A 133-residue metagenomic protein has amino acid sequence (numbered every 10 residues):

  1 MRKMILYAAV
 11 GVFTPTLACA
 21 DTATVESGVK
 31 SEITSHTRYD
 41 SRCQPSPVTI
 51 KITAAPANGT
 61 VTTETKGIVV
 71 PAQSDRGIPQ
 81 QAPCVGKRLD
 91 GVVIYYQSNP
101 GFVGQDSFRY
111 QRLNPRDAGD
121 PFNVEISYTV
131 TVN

Functional and structural regions predicted by a protein language model:
R2-V10: Sec-dependent signal peptide recognition, specifically the positively charged N-region followed immediately by
P15-A18: N-terminal signal peptide c-region/cleavage motif recognized by signal peptidases
D21-V25, H36-R38, L89, R116-N133: C-terminal edge beta-strand
E26-G28, K51-A55, T62-E64, Q97-N99 (+1 more regions): A structural detector for beta-sheet-dominated domains
K30-R42, V48-I52, Y110: Core beta-strand segments of extracellular beta-sandwich domains
S41-G91: Surface-exposed or secretory-pathway low-complexity segments enriched in glycine-proline and Ser/Thr/acidic residues
L89-N99: Conserved interaction-surface patches within small, structured recognition/assembly domains
I94, F102-R116: A short beta-strand micro-motif common to beta-rich folds, especially ectodomain repeats
